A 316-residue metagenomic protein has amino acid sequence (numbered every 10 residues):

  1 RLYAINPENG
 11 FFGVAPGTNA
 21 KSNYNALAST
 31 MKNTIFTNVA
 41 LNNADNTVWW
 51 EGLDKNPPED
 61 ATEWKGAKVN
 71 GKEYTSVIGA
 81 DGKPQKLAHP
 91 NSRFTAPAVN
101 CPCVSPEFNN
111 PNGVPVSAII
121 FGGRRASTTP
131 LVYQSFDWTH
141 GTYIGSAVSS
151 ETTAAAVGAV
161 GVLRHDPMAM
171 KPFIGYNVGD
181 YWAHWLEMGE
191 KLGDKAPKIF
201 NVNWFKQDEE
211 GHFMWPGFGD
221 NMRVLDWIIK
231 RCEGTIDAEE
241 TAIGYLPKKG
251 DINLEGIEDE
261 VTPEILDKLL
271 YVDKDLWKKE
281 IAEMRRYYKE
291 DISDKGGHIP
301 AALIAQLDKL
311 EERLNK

Functional and structural regions predicted by a protein language model:
R1-N46: Catalytic or ion-translocation cores adjacent to nucleophile or general acid/base/metal-coordination motifs in diverse
V48-K316: Flexible, glycine-rich loop/tail regions that form catalytic "lids" or insertion modules at the edges of active sites
